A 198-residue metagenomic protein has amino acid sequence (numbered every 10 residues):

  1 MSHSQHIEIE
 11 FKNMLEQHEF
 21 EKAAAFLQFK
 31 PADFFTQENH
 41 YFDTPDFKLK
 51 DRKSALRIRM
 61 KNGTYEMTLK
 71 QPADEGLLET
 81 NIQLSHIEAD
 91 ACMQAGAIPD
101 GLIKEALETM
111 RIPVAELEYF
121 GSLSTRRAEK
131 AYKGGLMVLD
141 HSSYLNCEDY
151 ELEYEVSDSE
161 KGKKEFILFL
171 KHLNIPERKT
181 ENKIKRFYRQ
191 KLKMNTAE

Functional and structural regions predicted by a protein language model:
M1-E198: Phosphate-end processing signature that detects enzymes handling 5′-triphosphorylated RNA and polyphosphate
